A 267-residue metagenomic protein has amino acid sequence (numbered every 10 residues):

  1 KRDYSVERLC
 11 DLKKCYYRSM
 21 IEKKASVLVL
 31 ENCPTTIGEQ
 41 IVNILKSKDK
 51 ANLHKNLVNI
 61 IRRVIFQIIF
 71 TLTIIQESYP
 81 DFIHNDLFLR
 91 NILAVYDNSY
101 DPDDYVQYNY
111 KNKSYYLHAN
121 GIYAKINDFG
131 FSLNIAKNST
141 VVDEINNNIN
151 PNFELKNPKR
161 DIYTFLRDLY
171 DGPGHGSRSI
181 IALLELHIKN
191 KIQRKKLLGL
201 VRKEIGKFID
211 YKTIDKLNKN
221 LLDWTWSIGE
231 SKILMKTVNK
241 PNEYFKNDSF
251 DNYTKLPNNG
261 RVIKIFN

Functional and structural regions predicted by a protein language model:
K1-N59, N138: Conserved structural core of kinase catalytic domains
C10, G38, V42, F66-Q76 (+3 more regions): Amphipathic alpha-helical interaction motifs in eukaryotic regulatory proteins
C15-I21, T73, E77, K113-L117 (+1 more regions): Beta-strand elements of modular eukaryotic interaction domains
M20-L30, V64, G121-I126, D161: Extended HEAT/HEAT-like alpha-solenoid repeat tracts in very large eukaryotic scaffold/adaptor proteins
S26, T35-I37, I44, Y79 (+3 more regions): Extended serine/threonine-enriched, polar tracts that run as long, contiguous segments within proteins
K48-N85, L89-R90, V95-S99: Conserved kinase catalytic-core helix
D81-P158: Catalytic activation segment of kinase domains across protein kinase-like and atypical kinase folds
D143, I149-N267: Helical subdomain adjoining the active site within ATP-dependent kinase catalytic cores
